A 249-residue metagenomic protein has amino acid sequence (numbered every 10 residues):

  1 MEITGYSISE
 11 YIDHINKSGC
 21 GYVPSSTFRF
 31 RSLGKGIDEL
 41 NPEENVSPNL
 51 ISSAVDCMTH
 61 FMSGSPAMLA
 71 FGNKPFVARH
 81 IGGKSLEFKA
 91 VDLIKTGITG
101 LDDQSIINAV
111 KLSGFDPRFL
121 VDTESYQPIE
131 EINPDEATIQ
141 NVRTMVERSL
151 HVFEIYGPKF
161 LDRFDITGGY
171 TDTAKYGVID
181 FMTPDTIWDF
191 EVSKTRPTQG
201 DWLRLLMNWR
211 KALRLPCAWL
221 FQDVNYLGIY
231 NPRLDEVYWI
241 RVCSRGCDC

Functional and structural regions predicted by a protein language model:
M1-D172: Metal-dependent nuclease catalytic cores that hydrolyze phosphodiester bonds in DNA/RNA, characterized by
M1-G5, F221-Y226, S244-G246: N-terminal non-globular leader segments, chiefly Sec-dependent signal peptides
R163-M182, C243, C249: An acidic intrinsically disordered interaction segment
G177, P184, D223-N225: Core residues of folded domains in eukaryotic genome-function proteins
I179-T195: Conserved catalytic cores of phosphodiester-cleaving nucleases, focusing on short active-site segments
T195-L205: Active-site-adjacent loop/helix micro-motif of nuclease/hydrolase catalytic cores
L203-L227: Metal-dependent nuclease catalytic cores in nucleic-acid-processing enzymes, especially RNase H-like/related
G228-C249: Domain-level recognition of nuclease-like catalytic cores that cleave nucleotide substrates
